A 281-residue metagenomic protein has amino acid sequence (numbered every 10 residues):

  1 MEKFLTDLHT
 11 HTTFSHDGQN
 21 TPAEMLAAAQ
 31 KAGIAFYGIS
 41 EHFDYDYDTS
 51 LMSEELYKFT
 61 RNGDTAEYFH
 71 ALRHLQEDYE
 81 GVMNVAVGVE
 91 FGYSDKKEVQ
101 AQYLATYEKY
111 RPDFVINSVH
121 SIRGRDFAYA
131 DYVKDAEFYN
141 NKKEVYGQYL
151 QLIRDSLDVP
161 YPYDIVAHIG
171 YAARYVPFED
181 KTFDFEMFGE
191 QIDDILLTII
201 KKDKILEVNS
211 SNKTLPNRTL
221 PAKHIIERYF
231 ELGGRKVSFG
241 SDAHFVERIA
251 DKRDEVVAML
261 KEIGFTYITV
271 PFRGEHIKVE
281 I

Functional and structural regions predicted by a protein language model:
M1-E98, Y175-P177, T182-E186, F245-D251 (+1 more regions): An N-terminally biased module of ancient metal coordination in phosphate/nucleic-acid-related enzymes
M1-T12, P22, G33, D158 (+2 more regions): Charged catalytic cores and adjacent phosphate/nucleic-acid-binding surfaces used for phosphate/nucleic-acid chemistry
T6-T10, Y37-I39, V85-V89, V115-N117 (+3 more regions): Hydrophobic faces of well-ordered beta-strands that scaffold small-molecule active sites in alpha/beta enzyme cores
S15, S40, S50-S53, S94 (+4 more regions): Generic serine detector
N20, N62, N84, N117 (+4 more regions): Detector for Asparagine
Y47-T49, G124-D126, H168, F272-I281: Flexible glycine/acidic-rich beta-alpha junction loops that bind and position SAM and/or redox cofactors in anaerobic
K58-K201: Extended substrate/RNA-proximal surfaces in nucleic-acid metabolism proteins
